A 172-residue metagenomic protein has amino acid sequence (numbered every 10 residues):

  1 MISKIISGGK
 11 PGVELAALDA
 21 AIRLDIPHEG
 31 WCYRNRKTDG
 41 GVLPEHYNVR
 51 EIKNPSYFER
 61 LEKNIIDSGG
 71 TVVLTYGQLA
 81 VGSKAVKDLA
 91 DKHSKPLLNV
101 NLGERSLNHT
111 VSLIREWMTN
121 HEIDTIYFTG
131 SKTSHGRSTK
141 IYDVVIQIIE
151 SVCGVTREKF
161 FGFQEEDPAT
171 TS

Functional and structural regions predicted by a protein language model:
I2-T156: Acidic/glycine-enriched connector segments
T156-P168: Charge-patterned, long linear interaction tracts outside catalytic cores
S172: Conserved binding/recognition cores within well-folded domains
